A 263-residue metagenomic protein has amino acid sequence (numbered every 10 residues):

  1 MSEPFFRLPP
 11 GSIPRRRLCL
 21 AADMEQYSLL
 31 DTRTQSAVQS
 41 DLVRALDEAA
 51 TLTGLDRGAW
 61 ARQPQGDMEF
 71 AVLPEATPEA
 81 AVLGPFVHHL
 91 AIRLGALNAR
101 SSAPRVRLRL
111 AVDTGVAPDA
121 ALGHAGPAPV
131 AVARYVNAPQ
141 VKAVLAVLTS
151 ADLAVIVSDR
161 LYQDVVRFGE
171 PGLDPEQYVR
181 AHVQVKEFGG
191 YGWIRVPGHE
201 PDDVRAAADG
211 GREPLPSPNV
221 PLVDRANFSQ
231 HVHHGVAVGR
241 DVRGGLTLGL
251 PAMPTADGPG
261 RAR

Functional and structural regions predicted by a protein language model:
S2-F6, P10, P14-C19, N98-A99 (+6 more regions): Non-catalytic sensory/regulatory segments that transmit input signals in bacterial signaling proteins
S2-P78: Catalytic NTP-binding/metal-coordinating core of nucleotidyl cyclase/transferase enzymes
E3-P4, D209-R263: Long, low-complexity intrinsically disordered regions enriched in small/polar and proline/glycine residues
S12-P14, P64, R105, P127 (+2 more regions): A generic fold-level signal
T53-L55, V166-E170, A206-L215, A262-R263: Short amphipathic alpha-helical segments that predominantly mediate membrane engagement
A76-G84, H88-V179: Catalytic beta-strand-to-alpha-helix segment of the class III nucleotidyl cyclase homology domain
G172-R225: Eukaryote-biased recognition of electropositive, low-complexity segments and basic polyanion/acidic-motif-binding
